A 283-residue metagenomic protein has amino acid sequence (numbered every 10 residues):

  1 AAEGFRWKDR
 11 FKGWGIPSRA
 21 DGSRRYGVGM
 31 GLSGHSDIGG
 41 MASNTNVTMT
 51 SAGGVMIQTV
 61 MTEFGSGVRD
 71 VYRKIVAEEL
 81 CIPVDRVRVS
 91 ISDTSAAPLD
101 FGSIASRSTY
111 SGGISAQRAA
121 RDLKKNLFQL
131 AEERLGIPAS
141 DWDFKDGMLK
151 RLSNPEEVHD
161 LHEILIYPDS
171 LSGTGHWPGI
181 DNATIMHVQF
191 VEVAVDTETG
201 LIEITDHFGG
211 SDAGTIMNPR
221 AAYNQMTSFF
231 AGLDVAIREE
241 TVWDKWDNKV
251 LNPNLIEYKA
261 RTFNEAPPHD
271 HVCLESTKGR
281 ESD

Functional and structural regions predicted by a protein language model:
A1-G27, G31-H35, K74-D283: C-terminal catalytic domains of large/alpha subunits in multi-subunit enzymes
G27-V60, S66: Conserved beta-alpha junction segments in alpha/beta enzyme cores
M61-T62, Q117: Conserved short loop/turn motifs at secondary-structure junctions
R69-D70: Conserved strand-to-helix beginnings and helix N-cap segments that scaffold or border functional pockets
